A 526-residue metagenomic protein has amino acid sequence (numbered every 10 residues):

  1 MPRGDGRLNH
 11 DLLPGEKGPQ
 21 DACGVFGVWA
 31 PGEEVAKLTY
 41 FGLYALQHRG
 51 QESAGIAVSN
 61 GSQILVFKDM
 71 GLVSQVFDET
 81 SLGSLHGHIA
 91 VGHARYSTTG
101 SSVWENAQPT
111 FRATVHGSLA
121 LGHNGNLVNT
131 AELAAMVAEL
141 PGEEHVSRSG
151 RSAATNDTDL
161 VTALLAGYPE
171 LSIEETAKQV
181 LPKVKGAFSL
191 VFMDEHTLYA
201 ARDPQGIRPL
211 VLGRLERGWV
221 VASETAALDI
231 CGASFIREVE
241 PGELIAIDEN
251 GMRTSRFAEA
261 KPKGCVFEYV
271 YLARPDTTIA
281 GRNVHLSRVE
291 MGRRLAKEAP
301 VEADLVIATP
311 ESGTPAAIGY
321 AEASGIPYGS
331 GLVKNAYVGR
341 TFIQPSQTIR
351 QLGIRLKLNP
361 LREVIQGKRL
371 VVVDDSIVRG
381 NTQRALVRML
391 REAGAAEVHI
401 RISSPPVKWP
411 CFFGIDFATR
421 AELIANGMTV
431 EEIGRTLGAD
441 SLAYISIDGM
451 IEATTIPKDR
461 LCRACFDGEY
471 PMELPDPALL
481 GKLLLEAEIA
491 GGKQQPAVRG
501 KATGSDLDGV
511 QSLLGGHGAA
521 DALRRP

Functional and structural regions predicted by a protein language model:
P2-P241, A246-A303, T309, E397: Conserved short alpha-helical segments that host acidic/polar catalytic motifs at enzyme active sites
V35, T98-T99, N129, Y199 (+8 more regions): Flexible loop/turn segments at secondary-structure boundaries
F77, A154-T155, D159-T162, Y328-G339 (+1 more regions): A conserved beta-strand->alpha-helix junction
G122, M193, A201-R202, G213 (+11 more regions): Generic beta-strand/beta-sheet core signal
E144, E170-L171, P300-D304, E322-G329 (+2 more regions): Secondary-structure transition/capping motifs at alpha-helix termini and the adjoining loop/turn into the next element
Q179, A227, S234, G242-E243 (+5 more regions): Phosphate/diphosphate-binding loops
L181, H196-T197, G232-E238, R388-P526: PRPP-dependent phosphoribosyltransferase catalytic core
G325-L370, N381, K408-A418: Short, glycine/charge-rich flexible loops or terminal/linker lids adjacent to PRPP-binding catalytic cores
